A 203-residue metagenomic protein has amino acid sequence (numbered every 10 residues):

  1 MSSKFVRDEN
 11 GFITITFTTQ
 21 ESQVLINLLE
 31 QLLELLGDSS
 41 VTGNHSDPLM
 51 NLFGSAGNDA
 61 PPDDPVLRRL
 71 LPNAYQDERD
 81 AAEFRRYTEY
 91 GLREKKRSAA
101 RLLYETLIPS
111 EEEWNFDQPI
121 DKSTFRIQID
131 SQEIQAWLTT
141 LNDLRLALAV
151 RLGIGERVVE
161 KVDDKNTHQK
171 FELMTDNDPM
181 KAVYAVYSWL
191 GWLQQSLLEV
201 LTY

Functional and structural regions predicted by a protein language model:
M1-Y203: Charged, alpha-helix-forming regions
